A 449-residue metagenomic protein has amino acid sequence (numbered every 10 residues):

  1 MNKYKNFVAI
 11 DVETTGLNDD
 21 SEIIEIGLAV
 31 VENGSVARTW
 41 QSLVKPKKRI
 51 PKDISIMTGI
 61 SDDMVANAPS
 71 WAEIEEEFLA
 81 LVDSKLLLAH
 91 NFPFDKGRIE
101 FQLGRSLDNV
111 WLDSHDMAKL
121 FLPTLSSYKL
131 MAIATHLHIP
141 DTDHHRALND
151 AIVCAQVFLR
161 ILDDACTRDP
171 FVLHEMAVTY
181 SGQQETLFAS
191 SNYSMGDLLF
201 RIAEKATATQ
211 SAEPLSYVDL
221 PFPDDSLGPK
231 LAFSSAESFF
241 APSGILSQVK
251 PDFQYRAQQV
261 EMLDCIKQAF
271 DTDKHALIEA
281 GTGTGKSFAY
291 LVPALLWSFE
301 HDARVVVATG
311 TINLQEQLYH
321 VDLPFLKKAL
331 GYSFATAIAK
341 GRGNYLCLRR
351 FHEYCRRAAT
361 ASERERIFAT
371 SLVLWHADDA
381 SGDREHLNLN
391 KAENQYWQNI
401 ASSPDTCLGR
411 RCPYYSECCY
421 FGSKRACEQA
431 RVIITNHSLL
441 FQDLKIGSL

Functional and structural regions predicted by a protein language model:
M1-W111, P123-H145: Conserved non-catalytic scaffold segment of RNase H-like nuclease domains
L86-Q102, M117, L125, K129-M195: Acidic, Mg2+-coordinating catalytic module of metal-dependent nucleases/exonucleases that use a two-metal-ion mechanism
L159-S238: Acidic two-metal-ion nuclease catalytic site recognized across multiple nuclease folds, prominently DnaQ/RNase D-T
V218, A236-G244, R304-R431: A substrate-engagement module of RecA-like helicase motors
L231-L277: Conserved pre-motif I regulatory segment
K267-Q268, F288-H301, V321-F325: Walker A/P-loop NTP-binding motif
D271-P293, V305: Walker A/P-loop
F421-Q429, S438-L449: Conserved helix/coil segment N-terminal to the catalytic DExD/H
